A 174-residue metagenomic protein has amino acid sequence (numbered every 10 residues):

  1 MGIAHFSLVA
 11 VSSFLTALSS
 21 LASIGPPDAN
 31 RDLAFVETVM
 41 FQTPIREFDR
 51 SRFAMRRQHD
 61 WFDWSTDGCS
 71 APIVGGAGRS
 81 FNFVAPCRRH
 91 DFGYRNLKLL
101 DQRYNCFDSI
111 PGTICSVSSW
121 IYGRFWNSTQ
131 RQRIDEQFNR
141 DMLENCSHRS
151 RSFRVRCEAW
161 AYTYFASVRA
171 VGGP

Functional and structural regions predicted by a protein language model:
G2-F14: Fungal secretory targeting signals
F14, L18-P174: Extended terminal accessory/targeting regions
